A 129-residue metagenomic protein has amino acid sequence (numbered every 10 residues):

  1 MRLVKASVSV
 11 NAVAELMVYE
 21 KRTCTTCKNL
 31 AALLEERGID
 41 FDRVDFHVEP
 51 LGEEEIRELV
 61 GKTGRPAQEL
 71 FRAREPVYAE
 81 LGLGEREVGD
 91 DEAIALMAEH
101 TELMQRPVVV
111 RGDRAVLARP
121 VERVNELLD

Functional and structural regions predicted by a protein language model:
M1-A12: N-terminal amphipathic/basic-hydrophobic helices that include classical n-h-c signal peptides and signal-anchor
V4-A6, L33-E36, R86, R106: Low-complexity, intrinsically disordered/propeptide-like segments
A6, T25-T26, A32, V110 (+2 more regions): General helical structural elements
A12-R37, F41-F46: Local sequence-structure signature of Cys/Sec-based thiol-disulfide redox active-site neighborhoods
V48-D129: Thiol/selenol-based redox catalytic cores and closely related redox-interacting motifs
